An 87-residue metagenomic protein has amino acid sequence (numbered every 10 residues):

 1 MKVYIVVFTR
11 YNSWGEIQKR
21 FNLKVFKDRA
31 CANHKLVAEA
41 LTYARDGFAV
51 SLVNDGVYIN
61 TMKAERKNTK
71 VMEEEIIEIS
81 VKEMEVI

Functional and structural regions predicted by a protein language model:
M1-N22: Short aromatic-glycine-(Arg/Gly/Cys) micro-motifs in beta-strand/loop hairpins
N12-W14, R29, G56: Solvent-exposed strand-loop boundary residues in beta-sheet-rich modules
E16-A44: Short, flexible N-terminal segments of the mature chain
A38-I87: Short, mixed-charge low-complexity intrinsically disordered segments
